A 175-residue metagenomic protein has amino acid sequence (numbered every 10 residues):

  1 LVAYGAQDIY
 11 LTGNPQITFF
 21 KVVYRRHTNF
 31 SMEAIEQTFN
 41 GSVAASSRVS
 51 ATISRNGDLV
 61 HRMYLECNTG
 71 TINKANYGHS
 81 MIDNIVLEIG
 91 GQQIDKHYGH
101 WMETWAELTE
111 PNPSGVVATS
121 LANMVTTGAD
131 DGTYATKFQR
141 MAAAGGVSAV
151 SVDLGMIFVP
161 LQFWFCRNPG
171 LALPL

Functional and structural regions predicted by a protein language model:
L1-L175: Short, low-complexity Pro/Thr/Gly
